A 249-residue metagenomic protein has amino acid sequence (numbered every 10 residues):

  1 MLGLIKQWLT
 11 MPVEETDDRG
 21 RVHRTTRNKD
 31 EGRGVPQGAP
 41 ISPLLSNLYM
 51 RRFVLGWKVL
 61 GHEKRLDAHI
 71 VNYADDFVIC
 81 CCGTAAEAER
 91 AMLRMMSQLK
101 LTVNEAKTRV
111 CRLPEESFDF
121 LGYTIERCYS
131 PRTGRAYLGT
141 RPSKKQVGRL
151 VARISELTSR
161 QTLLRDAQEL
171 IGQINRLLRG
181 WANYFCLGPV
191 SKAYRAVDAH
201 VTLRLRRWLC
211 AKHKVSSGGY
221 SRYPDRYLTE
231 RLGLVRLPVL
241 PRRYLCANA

Functional and structural regions predicted by a protein language model:
M1-L113, S117: Conserved polymerase palm-domain catalytic core
G3, Q7, L48, N72 (+4 more regions): Amphipathic alpha-helical interaction segments
K6-R19, L99-D166, L177: A conserved non-catalytic segment of reverse transcriptases and RNA-directed RNA polymerases corresponding to the late
K6-V13, M50-K58, S155, N175 (+3 more regions): Amphipathic, well-packed alpha-helical segments that form the structural scaffold of globular domains
K29-V35, G139, S155-L170, W181-A193 (+1 more regions): Short, solvent-exposed helix-loop connector elements
A39-P43, V78-C82, Y137-T140, K144 (+3 more regions): Hydrophobic alpha-helical scaffolding
I70-A74, T108-E116, I174, Y194-T202 (+1 more regions): A glycine-rich phosphate-binding loop feature that marks nucleotide/adenosyl-phosphate handling sites
D198, T202-R204, L209-A249: Extended C-terminal regions of large enzymes
